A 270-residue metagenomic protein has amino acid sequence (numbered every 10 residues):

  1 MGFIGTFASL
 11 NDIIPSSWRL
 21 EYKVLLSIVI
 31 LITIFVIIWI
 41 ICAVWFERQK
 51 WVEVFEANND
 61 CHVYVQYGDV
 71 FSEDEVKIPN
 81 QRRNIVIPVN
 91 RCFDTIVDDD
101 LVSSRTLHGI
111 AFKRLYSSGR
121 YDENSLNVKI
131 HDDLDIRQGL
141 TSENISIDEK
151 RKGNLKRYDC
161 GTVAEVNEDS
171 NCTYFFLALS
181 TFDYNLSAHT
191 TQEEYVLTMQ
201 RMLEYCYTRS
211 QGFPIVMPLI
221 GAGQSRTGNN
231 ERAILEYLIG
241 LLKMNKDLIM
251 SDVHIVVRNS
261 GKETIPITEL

Functional and structural regions predicted by a protein language model:
M1-L270: Macrodomain-like recognition of ADP-ribose-binding/processing modules
